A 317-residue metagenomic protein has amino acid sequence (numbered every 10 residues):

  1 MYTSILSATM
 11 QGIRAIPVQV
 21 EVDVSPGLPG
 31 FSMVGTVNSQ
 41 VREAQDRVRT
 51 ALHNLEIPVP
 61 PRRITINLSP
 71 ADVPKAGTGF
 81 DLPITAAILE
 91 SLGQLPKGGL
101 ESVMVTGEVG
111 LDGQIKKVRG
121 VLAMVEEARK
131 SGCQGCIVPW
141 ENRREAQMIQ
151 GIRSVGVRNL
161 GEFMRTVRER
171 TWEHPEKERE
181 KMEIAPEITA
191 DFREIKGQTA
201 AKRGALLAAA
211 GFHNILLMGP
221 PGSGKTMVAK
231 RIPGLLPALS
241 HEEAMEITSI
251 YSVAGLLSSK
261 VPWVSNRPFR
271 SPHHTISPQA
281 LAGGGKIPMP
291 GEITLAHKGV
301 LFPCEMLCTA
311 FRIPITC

Functional and structural regions predicted by a protein language model:
M1-M227, V264: Peripheral, non-AAA+ core regions of ATP-driven protein-machinery
D23, P139, A208, M218-P220 (+4 more regions): Generic beta-strand/beta-sheet core signal
N214, A229, E242-M245, K260 (+2 more regions): Helical hairpin unit composed of two closely spaced alpha helices linked by a short loop
L216-V261: Walker A/P-loop
E246, Y251, V261-W263, P278 (+2 more regions): Inter-lobe coupling/hinge segments of SF2-like helicase ATPases
P262-G283, I287: Inter-Walker segment of RecA-like/P-loop motor cores
H273, S277, M289-C317: Conserved AAA+/SF3 P-loop NTPase catalytic/coupling segment centered on the Walker-B
